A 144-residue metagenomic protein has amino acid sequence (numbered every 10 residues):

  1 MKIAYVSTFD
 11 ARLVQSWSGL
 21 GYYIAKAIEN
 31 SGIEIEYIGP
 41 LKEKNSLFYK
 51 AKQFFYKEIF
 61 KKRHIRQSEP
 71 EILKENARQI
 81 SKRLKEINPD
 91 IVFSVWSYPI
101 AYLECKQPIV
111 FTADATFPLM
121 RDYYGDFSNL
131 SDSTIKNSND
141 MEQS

Functional and structural regions predicted by a protein language model:
M1-E43, L84-I87: N-terminal subdomain of nucleotide-sugar transferases
T8-A11, I65-R66, F127: A short, structure-level motif marking secondary-structure boundaries and short turns
F9, Y22, A77, P89-L119: An aromatic- and histidine-rich active-site surface loop
L13, E43-L47, A101, L119: Generic structural signal for helix capping and beta-alpha/helix-loop junctions
Q15, E71, D132-S133: Residue-level marker of alpha-helix boundaries and capping positions
L20, P40-I91: Active-site donor-binding segments of glycosyltransferases and PAPS-dependent sulfotransferases
I24, I80, E142: Acidic, amphipathic alpha-helical patches
I59-K61, K106-Q143: Acceptor-binding helix/loop patch of EC 2.4 sugar-transfer enzymes, predominantly nucleotide-sugar-dependent
